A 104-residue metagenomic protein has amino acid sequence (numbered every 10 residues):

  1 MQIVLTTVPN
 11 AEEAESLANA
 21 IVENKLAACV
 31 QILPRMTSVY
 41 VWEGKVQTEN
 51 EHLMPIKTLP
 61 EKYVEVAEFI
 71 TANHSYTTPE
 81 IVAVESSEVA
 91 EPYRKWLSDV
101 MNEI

Functional and structural regions predicted by a protein language model:
M1-I104: Positively charged, small/polar-rich N-terminal and surface patches that mediate targeting and assembly and bind
